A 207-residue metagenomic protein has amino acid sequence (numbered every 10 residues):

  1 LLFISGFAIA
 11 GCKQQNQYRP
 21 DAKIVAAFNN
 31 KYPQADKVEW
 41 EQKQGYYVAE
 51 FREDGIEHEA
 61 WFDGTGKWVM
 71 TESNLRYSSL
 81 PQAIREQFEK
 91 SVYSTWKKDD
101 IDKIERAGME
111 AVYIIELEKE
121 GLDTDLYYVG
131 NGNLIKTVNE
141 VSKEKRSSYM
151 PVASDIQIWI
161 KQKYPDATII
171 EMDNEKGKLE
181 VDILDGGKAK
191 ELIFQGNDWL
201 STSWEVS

Functional and structural regions predicted by a protein language model:
L1-G6: Sec-dependent N-terminal signal peptides
A8-G11: C-terminal motif of bacterial Sec signal peptides marking the signal peptidase cleavage site
N16-S207: Interaction-mediating elements
